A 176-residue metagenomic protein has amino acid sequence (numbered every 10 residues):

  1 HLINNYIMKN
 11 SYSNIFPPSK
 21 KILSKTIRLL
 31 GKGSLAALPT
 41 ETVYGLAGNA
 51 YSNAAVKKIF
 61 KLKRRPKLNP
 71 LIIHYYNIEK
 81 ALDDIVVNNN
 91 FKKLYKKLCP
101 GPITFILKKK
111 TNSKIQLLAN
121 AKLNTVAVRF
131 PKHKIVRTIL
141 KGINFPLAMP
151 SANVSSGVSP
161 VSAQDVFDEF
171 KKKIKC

Functional and structural regions predicted by a protein language model:
Y6-C176: Active-site-adjacent structural elements in enzyme catalytic cores
